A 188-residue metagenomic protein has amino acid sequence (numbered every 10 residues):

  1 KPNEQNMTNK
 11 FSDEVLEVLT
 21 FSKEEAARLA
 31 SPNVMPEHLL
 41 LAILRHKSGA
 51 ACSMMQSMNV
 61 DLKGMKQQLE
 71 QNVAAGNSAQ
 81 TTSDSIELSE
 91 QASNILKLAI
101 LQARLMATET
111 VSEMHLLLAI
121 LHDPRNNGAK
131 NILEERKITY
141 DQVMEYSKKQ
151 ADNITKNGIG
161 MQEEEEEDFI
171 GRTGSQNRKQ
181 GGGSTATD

Functional and structural regions predicted by a protein language model:
K1-D188: Histone-fold recognition with a strong bias for associated Lys/Arg-rich disordered tails
